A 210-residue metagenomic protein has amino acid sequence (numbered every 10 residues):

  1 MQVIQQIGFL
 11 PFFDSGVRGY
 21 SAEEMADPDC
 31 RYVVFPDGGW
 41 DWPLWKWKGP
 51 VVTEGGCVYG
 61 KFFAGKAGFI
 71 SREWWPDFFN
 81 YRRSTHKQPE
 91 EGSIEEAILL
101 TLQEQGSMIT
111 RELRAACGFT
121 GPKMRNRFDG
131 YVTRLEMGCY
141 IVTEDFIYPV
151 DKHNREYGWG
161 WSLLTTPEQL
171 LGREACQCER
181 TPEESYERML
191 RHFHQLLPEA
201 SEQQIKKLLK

Functional and structural regions predicted by a protein language model:
M1-K210: Long, low-complexity intrinsically disordered regions
